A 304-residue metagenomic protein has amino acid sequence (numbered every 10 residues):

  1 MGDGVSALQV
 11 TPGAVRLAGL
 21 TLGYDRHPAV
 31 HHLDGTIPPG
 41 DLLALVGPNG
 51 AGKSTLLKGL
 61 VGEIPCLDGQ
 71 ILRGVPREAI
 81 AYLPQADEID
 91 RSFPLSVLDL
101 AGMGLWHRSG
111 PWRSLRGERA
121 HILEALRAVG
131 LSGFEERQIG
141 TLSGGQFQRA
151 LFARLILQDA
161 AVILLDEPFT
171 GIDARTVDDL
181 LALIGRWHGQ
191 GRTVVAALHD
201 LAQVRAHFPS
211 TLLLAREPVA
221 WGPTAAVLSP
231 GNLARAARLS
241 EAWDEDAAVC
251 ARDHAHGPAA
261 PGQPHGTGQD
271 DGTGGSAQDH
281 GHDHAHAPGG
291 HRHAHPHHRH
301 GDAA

Functional and structural regions predicted by a protein language model:
V46-P48: The feature captures the beta-strand-to-loop junction immediately N-terminal to the Walker
R116-F134: Conserved ABC ATPase "signature" region
Q138-L142, Q146: Conserved ABC ATPase signature
I163-E167: Catalytic Walker B motif of ABC-type/P-loop ATPase nucleotide-binding domains
L198-H199: H-loop/switch region of ABC-family ATPase nucleotide-binding domains
S210-T224: H-loop (His-switch) and adjacent beta-strand-loop-beta switch element of ABC-type ATPase nucleotide-binding domains
A225-A304: ABC ATPase nucleotide-binding domains
